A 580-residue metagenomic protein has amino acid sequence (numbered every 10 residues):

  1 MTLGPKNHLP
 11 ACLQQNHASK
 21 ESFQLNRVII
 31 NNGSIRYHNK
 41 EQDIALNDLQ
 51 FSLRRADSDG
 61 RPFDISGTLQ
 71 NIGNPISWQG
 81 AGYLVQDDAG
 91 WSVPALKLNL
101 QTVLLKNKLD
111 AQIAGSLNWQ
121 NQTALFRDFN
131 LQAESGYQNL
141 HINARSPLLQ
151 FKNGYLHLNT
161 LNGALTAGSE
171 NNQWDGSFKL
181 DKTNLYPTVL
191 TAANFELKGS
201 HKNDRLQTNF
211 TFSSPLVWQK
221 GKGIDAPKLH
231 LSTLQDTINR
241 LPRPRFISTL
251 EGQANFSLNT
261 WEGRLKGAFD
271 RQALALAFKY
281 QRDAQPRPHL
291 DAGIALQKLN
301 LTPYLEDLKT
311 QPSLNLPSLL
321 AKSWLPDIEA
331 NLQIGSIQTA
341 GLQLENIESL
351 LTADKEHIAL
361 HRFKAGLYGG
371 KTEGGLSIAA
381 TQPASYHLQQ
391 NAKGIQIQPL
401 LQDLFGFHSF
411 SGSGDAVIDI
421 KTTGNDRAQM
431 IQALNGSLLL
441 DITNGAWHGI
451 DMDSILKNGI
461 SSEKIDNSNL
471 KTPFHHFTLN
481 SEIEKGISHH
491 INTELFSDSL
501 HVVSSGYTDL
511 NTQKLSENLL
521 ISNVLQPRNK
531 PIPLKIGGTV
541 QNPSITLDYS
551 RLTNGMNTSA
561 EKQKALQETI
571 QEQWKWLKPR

Functional and structural regions predicted by a protein language model:
M1, V28-G33, L49, L96-L98 (+15 more regions): Solvent-exposed loop/turn tips at the surfaces of repeat/solenoid architectures
M1-P5, A11, S58, N74-Q79 (+3 more regions): Terminal hydrophobic membrane-targeting helix
M1-S58, N71, H289-L325, G445-L470: Secondary-structure transition motifs
E41-S52, I72-A81, V103-S116, T123-R127 (+15 more regions): Amphipathic hydrophobic-ligand
D59-R61, P94, A254-N259, D327-A330 (+4 more regions): Flexible, solvent-exposed coil segments and beta strand-coil junctions, predominantly the extracellular/periplasmic
F63-S66, A95-N99, F126-F129, T160-N162 (+6 more regions): Transmembrane beta-strand segments that form the barrel wall of outer-membrane beta-barrel proteins
Q253-F256, L265-L274, K279-R287, N425-L434 (+1 more regions): Extended terminal
